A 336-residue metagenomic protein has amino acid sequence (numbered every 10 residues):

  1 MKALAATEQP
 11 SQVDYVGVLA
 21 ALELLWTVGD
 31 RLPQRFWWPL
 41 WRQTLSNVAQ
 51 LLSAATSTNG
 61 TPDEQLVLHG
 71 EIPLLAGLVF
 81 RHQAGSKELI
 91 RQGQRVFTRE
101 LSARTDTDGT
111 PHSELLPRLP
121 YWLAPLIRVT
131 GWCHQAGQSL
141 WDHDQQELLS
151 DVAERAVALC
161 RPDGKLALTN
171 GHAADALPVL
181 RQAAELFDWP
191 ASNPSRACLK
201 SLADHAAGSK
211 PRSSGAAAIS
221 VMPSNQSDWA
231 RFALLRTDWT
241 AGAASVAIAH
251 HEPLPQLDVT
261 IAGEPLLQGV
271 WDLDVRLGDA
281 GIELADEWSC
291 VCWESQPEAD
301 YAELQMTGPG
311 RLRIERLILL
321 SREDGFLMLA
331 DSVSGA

Functional and structural regions predicted by a protein language model:
M1, A21-T27, R181-A183, P194 (+1 more regions): Hydrophobic/aromatic-rich, well-ordered segments within soluble, folded domains that form packed cores
M1-L149: Aromatic-lined, polymer-binding surfaces characteristic of secreted/periplasmic polysaccharide-degrading enzymes
A21-L25, L123-W132, D151, R155 (+5 more regions): Bulky hydrophobic/aromatic packing residues
D106, R161, S321-R322: Acidic surface patches and DE-rich sequence motifs
D108-G109, D163-G164, G263: Detector for glycine-centered tight turns/loop "hinges" at secondary-structure junctions
L140-K210, I219: C-terminal, helix-dominated tail/subdomain
W189-A336: Catalytic and substrate-binding regions of extracellular carbohydrate-active enzymes, especially polysaccharide lyases
